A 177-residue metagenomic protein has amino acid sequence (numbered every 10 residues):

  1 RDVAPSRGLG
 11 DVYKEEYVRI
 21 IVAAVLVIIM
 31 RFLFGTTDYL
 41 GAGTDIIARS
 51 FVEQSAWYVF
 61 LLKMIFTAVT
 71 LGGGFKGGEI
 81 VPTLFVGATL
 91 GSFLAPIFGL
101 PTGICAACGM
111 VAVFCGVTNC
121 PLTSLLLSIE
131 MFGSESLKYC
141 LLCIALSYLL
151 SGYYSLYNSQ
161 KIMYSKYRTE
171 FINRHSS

Functional and structural regions predicted by a protein language model:
R1-Y13: Single conserved hydrophobic/aromatic residue that forms the stacking wall/gate of nucleotide- or nucleobase-binding
D11-A24, S50-A56: Membrane-water interface at loop-to-transmembrane-helix junctions
I20-L33, F66-T70, A112, C143-G152: Hydrophobic core segments of alpha-helical transmembrane domains in multi-pass membrane transport and ion-translocation
T37-W57: Membrane-interface interhelical connector segments
G41-I46, L71-S92, L122-M131, A145: Re-entrant/interfacial helical elements at transmembrane boundaries that shape and gate the permeation pathway
F60-F66, F98-V113, L125: Alpha-helical transmembrane segments of multi-pass membrane proteins
G109-T123, L150-Y154: Alpha-helical transmembrane segments within multi-pass membrane transporters and channels
F132, K138-S177: Membrane-interfacial segments at transmembrane helix termini in multi-pass membrane proteins
